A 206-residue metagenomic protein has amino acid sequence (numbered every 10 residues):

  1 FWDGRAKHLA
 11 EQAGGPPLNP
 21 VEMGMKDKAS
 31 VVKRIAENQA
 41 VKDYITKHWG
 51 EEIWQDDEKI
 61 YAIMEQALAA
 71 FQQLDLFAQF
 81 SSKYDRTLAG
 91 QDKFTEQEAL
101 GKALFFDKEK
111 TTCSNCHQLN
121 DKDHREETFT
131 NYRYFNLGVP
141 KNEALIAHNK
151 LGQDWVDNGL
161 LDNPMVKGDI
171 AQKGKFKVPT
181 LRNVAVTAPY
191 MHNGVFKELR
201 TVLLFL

Functional and structural regions predicted by a protein language model:
F1-G14, K83-F205: Short glycine/threonine-rich turn/loop motifs
W2-E37: Glycine/proline-centered hinge or cleavage motifs at structural transition points of membrane proteins
H8, D27, Q55-D56, E198: Intrinsic-disorder/low-complexity, polar/charged segments
P20, A29-A99, A103, D107-K108 (+1 more regions): Post-cleavage N-terminal segment of exported redox proteins
P20, G24, Q79, T112-C113 (+1 more regions): Secondary-structure transition/capping residues
M23-M25, M64, M165, M191: Detector for methionine-enriched segments
